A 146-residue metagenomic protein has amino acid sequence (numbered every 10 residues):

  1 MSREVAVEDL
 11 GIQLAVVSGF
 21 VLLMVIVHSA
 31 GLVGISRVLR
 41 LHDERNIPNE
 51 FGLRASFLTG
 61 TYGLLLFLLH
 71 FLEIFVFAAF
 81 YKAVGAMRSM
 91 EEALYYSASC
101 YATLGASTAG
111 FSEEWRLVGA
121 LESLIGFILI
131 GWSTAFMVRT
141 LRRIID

Functional and structural regions predicted by a protein language model:
M1-F67, I130-D146: Cytoplasmic (intracellular) domains, linkers, and terminal tails of multi-pass ion channels
G19-M24, H28, E92-D146: Pore domain of cation channels
M24, L66-L69, I74, V118: Residue-level recognition of hydrophobic positions within alpha-helical transmembrane segments
V33, F75-A78, G110, G131: Hydrophobic positions within alpha-helical membrane elements
R37, A79-K82, E114, A135: Hydrophobic alpha-helical membrane-insertion segments
L69-Y96: Outer-pore turret/helix-boundary of cation channels
